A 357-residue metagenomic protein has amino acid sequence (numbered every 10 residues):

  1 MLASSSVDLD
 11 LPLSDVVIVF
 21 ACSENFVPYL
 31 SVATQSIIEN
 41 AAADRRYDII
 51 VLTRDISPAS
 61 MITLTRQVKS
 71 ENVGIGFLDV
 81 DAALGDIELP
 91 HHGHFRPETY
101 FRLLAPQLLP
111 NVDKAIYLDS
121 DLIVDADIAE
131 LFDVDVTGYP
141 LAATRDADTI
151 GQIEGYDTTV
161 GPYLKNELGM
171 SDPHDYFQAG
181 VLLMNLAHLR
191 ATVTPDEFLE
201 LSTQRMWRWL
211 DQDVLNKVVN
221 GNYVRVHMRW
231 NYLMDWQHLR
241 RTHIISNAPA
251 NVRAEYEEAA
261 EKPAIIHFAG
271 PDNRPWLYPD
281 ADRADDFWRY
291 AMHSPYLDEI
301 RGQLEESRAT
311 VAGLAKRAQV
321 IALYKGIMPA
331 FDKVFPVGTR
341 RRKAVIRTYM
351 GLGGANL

Functional and structural regions predicted by a protein language model:
M1-V16, C22, A179, M184-L357: A glycosyltransferase accessory/donor-loop signature
V16, A41-I50, I75: Short loop->beta transition adjacent to catalytic acidic/histidine clusters or analogous donor-positioning motifs
V27-A42: Histidine-anchored nucleotide/phosphate-binding helix
Y47-D55, A143-R145: Short internal beta-strands
S60-L108: Active-site-proximal specificity loops/subdomain of glycosyltransferases
F77-A83, T99-G155, L183-M184, R190: GT-A fold catalytic core of metal-dependent nucleotide-sugar glycosyltransferases, centered on the diacidic
D86-H91, Y100, G151-M170: Surface-exposed acidic, glycine/proline-enriched linker/cap segments that occur as 15-30-residue helix-coil
G169-V181: A recurrent flexible, glycine/aromatic-enriched loop bordering the glycosyltransferase active site that acts as
